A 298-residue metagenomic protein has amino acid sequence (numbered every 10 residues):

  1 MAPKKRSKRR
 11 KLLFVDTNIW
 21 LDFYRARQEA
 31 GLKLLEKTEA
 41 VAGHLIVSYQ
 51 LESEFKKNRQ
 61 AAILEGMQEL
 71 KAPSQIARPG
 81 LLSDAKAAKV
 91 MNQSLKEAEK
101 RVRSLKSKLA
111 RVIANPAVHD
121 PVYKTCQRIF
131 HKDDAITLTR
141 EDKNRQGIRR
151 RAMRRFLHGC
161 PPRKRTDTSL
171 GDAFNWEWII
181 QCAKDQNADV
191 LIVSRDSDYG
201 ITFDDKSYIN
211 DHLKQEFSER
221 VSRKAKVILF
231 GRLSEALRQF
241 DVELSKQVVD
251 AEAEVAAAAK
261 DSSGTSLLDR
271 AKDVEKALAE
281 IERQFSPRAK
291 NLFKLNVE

Functional and structural regions predicted by a protein language model:
A2-V190, S197-F285, L292-F293: Active-site-proximal, substrate-binding regions of enzyme catalytic domains and RNA-binding/basic surfaces
